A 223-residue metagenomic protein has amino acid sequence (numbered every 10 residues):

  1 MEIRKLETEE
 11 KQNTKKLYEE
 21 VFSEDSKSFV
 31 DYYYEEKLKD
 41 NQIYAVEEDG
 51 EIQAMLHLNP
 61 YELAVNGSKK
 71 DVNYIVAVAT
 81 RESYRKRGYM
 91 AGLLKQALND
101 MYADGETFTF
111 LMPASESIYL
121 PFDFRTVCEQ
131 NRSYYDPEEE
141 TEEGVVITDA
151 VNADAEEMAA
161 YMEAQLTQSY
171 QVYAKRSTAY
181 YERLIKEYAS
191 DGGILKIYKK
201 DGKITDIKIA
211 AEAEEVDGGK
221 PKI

Functional and structural regions predicted by a protein language model:
M1-I3: Extreme N-terminal starter segment of soluble prokaryotic enzymes
V21-A64, Q171-I194: Active-site rim helix/loop that mediates acceptor-substrate recognition in acyltransferases
I43, V72, T107-T109, L195: Beta-sheet entry/capping signal
A45, E51-Y61, Y74-A79, I197 (+1 more regions): Conserved beta-strand in the GNAT
I75-R85, A114, E214-I223: A short, internal acetyl-CoA/4′-phosphopantetheine-binding micro-motif in the GNAT/acyltransferase core
A77-T80, K86-N99: Conserved acetyl-CoA-binding loop-helix of GNAT-fold acetyltransferases
A103-T107, P113-N131: Conserved active-site alpha-helix within GNAT-family acetyltransferase domains
E129-I223: Amide-forming acyltransferase catalytic core, primarily the GNAT-like/NAT-type and related acyltransferase folds
